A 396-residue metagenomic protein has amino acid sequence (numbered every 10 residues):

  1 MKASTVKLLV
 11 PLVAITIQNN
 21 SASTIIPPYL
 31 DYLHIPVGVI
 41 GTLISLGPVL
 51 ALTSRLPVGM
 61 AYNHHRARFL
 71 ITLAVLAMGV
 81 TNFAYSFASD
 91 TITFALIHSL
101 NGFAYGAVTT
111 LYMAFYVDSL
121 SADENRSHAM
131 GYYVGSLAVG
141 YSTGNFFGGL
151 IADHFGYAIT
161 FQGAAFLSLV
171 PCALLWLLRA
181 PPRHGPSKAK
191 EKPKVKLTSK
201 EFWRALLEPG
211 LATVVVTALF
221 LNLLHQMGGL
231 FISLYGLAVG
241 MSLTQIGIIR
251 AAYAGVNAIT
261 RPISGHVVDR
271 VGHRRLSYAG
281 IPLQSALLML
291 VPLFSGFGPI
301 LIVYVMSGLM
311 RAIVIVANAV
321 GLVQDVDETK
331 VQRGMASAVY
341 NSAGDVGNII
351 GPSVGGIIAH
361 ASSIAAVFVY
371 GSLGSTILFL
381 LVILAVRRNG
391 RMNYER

Functional and structural regions predicted by a protein language model:
M1-K2, A180-V214: Juxtamembrane intracellular "pre-TM" segments in multi-pass secondary transporters
K2-S45, A212-T217, N222-V239, I246: Helix-loop boundary and gating motifs at the non-cytosolic
P48-L56, Y141-S142, A254-P262, N348-I349: Residue-level signature of mid-helix packing/kink "hotspots" within the transmembrane helices of 12-pass Major
T53-S86, V268-R274: Conserved MFS/SLC helix-loop-helix module at the cytosolic interface between two early adjacent transmembrane helices
L76-S89, P282-S295: C-terminal ends and interior cores of transmembrane alpha-helices in multi-pass membrane transporters/permeases
I92-N101, L287, G298-S307: Paired small-residue
S99-L137: Cytoplasmic helix-loop-helix junction between adjacent transmembrane helices in 12-TM secondary transporters
A107-S121, I313-E328: Intracellular juxtamembrane helix-capping segments at the cytosolic ends of symmetry-related transmembrane helices
